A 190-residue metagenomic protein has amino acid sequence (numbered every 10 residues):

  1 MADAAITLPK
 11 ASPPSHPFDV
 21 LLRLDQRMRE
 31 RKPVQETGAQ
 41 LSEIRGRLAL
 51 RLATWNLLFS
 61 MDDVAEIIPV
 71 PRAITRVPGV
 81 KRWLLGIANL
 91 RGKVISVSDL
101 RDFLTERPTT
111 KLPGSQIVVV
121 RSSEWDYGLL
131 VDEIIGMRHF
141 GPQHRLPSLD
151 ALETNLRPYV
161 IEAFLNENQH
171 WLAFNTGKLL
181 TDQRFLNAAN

Functional and structural regions predicted by a protein language model:
M1-N190: An acidic, low-aromatic, low-complexity terminal/linker signal
